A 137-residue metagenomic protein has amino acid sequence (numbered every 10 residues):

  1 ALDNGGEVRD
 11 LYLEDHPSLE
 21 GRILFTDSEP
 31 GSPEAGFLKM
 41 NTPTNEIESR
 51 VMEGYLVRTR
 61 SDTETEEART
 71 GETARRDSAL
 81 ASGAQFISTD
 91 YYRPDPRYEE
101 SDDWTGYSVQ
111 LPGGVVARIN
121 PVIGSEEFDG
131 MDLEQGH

Functional and structural regions predicted by a protein language model:
A1-H137: Catalytic cores of phosphodiester-bond hydrolases, prominently lipid phosphodiesterases
